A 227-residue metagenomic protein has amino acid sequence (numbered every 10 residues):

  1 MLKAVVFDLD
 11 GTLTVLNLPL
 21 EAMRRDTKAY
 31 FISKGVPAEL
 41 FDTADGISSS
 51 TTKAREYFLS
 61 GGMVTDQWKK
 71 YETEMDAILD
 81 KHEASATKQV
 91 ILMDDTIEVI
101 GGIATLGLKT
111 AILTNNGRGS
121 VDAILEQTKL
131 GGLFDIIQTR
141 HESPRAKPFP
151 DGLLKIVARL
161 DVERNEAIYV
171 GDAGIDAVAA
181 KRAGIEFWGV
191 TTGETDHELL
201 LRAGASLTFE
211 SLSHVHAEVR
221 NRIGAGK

Functional and structural regions predicted by a protein language model:
M1-A4, G101-T105, G117-R118, D122-K227: Asp-based, Mg2+/Mn2+-dependent phosphohydrolase catalytic module
M1-D94, E98-L106, D122: N-terminal helical cap/lid subdomain that shapes the substrate entry/recognition surface in HAD-like hydrolases
D66-T73, V90-D94, N115-N116, S143 (+2 more regions): Residues at secondary-structure transition points
